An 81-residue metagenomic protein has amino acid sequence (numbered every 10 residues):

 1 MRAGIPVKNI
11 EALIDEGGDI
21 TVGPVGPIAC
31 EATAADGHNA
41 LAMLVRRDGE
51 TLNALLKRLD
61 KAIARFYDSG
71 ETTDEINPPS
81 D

Functional and structural regions predicted by a protein language model:
M1-T33: N-terminal acidic leader/helix
A3-K8, L56, Y67, D81: Short, structured coil/loop segments at alpha-helix boundaries
V22-P24, D68-D81: Short glycine-rich, low-complexity/disordered patches
C30-D74: Amphipathic alpha-helical packing elements
